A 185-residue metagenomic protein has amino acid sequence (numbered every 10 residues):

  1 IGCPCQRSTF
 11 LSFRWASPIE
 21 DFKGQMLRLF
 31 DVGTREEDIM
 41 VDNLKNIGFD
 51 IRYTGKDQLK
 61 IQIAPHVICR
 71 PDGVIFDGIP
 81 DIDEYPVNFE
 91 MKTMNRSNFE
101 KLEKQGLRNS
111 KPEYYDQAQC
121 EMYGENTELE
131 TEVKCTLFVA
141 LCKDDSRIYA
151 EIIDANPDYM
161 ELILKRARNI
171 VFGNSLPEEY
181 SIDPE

Functional and structural regions predicted by a protein language model:
I1-N88, M94-R108, P112: Metal-dependent nuclease catalytic cores that hydrolyze phosphodiester bonds in DNA/RNA, characterized by
M91, N95, L141-D144: A short mid-domain helix/strand-loop element embedded in enzyme catalytic domains that forms or borders the active-site
K101, Q105-Y115, C120-E185: Metal-dependent nuclease catalytic regions and adjoining charged, substrate-binding loops involved in nucleic-acid end
